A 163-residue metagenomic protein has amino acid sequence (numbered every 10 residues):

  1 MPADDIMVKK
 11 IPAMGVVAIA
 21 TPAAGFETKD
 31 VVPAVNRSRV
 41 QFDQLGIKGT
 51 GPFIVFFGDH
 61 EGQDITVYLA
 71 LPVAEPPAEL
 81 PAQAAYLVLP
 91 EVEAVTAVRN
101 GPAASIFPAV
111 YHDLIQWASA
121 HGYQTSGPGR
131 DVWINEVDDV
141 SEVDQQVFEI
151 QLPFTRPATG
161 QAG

Functional and structural regions predicted by a protein language model:
M1-G163: A solvent-exposed interaction/effector surface
